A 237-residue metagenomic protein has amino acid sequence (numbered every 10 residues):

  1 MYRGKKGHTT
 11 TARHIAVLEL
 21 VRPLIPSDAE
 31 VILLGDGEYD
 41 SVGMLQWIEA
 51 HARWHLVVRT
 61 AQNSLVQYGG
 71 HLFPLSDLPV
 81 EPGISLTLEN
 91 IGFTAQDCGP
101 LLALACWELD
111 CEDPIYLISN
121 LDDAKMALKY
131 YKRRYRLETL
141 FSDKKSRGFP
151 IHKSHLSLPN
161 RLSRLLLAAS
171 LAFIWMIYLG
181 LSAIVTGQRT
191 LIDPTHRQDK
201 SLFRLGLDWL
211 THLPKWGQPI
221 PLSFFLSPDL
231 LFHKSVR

Functional and structural regions predicted by a protein language model:
M1-R237: Single, function-defining residue in the core of a domain
